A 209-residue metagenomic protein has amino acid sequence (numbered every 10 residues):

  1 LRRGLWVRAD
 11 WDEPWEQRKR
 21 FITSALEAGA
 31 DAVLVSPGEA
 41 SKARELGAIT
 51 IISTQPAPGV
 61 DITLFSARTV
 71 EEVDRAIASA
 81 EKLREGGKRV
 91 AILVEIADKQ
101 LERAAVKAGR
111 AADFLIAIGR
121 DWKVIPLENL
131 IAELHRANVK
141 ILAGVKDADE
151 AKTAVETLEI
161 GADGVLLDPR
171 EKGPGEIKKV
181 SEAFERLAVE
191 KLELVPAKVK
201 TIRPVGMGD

Functional and structural regions predicted by a protein language model:
R2-N129, E133-K146: Active-site beta->alpha loop and helix N-cap motifs at the rims of alpha/beta catalytic domains
D149-E150: Active-site glycine-rich loop that binds ribose-phosphate moieties when present
V155-D209: Anionic-ligand-binding alpha/beta catalytic cores of soluble enzymes and soluble regulatory domains that recognize
